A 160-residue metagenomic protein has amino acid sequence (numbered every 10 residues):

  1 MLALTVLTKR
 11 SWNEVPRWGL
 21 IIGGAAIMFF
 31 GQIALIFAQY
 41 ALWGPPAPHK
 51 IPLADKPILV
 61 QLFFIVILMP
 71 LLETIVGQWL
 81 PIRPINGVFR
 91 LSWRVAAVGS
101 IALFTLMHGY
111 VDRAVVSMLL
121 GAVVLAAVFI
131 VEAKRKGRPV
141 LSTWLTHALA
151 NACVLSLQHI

Functional and structural regions predicted by a protein language model:
L2-M69, I82-G87: Juxtamembrane helix-loop-helix connectors linking adjacent transmembrane helices in multi-pass membrane enzymes
L62-I160: Transmembrane helix-loop-helix hairpins at the membrane interface of multi-pass integral membrane proteins
